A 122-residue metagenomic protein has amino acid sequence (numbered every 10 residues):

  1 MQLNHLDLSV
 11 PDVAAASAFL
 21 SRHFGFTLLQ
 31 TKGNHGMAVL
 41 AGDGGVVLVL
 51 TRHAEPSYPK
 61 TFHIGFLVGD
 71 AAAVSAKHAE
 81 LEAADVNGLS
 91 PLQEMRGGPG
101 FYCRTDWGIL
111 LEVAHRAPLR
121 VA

Functional and structural regions predicted by a protein language model:
M1-S17, T61-F66, A117-A122: N-terminal beta-strand motif that seeds the catalytic metal site of vicinal oxygen chelate
A14-H23, F101, L110: Conserved active-site alpha-helix within GNAT-family acetyltransferase domains
G25-T31, N87-L92: Short secondary-structure junctions
T27-K60, L110-H115: Conserved short beta-strand elements that form part of the metal-binding/catalytic scaffold of enzyme active sites
M37, V47, G65, G100-Y102: Short hydrophobic/aromatic beta-strand element in the GNAT-like acyltransferase core that lines or flanks the acyl-donor
A72-A79: Short amphipathic alpha-helices within nucleic acid-binding modules
A79, A83-A122: Vicinal oxygen chelate
